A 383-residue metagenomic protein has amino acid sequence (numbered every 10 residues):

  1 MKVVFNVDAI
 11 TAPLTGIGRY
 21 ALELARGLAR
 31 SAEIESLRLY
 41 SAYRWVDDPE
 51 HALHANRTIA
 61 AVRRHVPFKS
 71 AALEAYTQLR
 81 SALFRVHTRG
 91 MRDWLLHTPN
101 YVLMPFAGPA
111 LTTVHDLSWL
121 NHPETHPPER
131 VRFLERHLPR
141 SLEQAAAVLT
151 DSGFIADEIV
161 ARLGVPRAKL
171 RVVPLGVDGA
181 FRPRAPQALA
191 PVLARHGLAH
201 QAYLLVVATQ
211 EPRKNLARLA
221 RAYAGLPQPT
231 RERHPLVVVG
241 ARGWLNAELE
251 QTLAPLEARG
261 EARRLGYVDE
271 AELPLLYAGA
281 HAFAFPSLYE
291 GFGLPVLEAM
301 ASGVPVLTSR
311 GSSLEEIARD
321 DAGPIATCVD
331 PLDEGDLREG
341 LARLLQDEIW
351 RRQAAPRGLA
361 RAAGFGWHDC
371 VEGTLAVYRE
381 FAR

Functional and structural regions predicted by a protein language model:
M1-R383: Carbohydrate transferase catalytic cores enriched for Leloir-type hexosyltransferases
